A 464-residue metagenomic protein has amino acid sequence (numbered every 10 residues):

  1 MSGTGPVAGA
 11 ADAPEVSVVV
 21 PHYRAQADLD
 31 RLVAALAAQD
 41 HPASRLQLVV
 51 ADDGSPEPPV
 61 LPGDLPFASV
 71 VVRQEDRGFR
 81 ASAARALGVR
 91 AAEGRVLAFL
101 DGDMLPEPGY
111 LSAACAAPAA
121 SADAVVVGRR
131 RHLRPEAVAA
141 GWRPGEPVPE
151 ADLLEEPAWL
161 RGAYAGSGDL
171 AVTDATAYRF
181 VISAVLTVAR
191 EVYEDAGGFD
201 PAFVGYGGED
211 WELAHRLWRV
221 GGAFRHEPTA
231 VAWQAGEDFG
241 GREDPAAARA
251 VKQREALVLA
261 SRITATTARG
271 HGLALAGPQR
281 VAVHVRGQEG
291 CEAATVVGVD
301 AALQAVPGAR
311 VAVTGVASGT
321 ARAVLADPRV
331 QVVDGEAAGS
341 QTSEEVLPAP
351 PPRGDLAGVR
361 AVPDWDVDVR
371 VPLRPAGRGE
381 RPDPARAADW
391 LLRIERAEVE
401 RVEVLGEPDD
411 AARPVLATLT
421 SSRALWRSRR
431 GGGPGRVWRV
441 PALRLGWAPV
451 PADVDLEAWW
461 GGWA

Functional and structural regions predicted by a protein language model:
M1-A38, A260-E289, V454, A458-A464: N-proximal low-complexity "stem/linker" segments adjacent to membrane-targeting elements
A34-R45, D300-A309: Short, acidic, metal-binding catalytic loop of nucleotide-sugar glycosyltransferases
V49-V60, M104, G315-T320: A conserved acidic beta->alpha catalytic loop
Q74-A92, G339-G358: Glycine-rich, basic loop-to-helix element that forms the pyrophosphate-binding segment of sugar-nucleotide handling
L97, D366-R370: Short aromatic/hydrophobic "clamp" motif used to bind/position activated sugar donors
G109-E156, R374-T418: Conserved donor NDP-sugar-binding/catalytic core segment of glycosyltransferases
L154-P157, G162, S167-T187, R401 (+2 more regions): A recurrent flexible, glycine/aromatic-enriched loop bordering the glycosyltransferase active site that acts as
G205-E212: Acidic donor-binding loop at a coil-to-helix junction in glycosyltransferase catalytic cores that engages
